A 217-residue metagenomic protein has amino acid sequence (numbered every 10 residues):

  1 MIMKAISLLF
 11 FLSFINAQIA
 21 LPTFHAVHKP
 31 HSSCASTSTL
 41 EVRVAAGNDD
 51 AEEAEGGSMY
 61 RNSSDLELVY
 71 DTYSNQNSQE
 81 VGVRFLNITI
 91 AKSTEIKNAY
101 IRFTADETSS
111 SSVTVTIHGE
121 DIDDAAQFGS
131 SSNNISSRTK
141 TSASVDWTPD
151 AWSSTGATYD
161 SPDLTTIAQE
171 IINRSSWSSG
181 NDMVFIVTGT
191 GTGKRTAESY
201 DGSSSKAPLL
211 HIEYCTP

Functional and structural regions predicted by a protein language model:
M1-P22: Sec-dependent, cleavable N-terminal signal peptides
I19-H31: Short, cationic, amphipathic peptide segments
H28-T89, D121-T141, T148, G189-G193 (+1 more regions): Flexible, small-residue-rich N-terminal segments that precede or flank a structured functional core
C34, Q76-N77, A91, E95 (+3 more regions): Extracellular/periplasmic catalytic domains that process cell-envelope and extracellular macromolecules
N77, V81-R84, E95-I96, D163-A168: Stable alpha-helical elements in mature extracytoplasmic
F85, E95-E107, L210: A short beta-strand element within beta-rich, extracytoplasmic domains of secreted/secretory-pathway proteins
A105-S179: Beta-strand-rich interaction/scaffold domains
S109-V113, T192-S199: Extracytoplasmic/secreted cell-surface and envelope-processing proteins
